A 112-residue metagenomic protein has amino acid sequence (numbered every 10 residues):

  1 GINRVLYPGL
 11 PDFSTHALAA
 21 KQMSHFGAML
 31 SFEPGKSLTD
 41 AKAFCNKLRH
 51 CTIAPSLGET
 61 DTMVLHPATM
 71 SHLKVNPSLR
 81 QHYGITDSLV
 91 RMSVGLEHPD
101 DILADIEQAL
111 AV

Functional and structural regions predicted by a protein language model:
G1-D61, P77-Q81: Conserved small-domain helix->loop->beta segment predominantly found in fold-type I
N46, T62-V112: PLP-dependent enzyme catalytic core of the Aspartate aminotransferase-like
